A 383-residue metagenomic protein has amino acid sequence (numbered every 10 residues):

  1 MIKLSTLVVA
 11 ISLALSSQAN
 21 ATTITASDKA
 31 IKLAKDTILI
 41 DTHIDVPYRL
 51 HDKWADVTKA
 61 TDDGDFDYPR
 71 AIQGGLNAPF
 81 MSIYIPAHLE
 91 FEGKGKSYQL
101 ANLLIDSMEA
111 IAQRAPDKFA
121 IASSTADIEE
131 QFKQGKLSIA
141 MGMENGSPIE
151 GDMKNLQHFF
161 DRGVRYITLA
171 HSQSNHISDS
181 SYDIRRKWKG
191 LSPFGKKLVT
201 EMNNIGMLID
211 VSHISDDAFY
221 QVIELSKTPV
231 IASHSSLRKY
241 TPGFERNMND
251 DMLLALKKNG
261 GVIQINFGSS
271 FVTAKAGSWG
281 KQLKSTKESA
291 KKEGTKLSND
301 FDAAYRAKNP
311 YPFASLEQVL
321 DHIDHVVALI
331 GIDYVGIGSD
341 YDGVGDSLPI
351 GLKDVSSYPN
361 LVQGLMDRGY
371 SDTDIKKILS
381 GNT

Functional and structural regions predicted by a protein language model:
M1-N20: Gram-negative bacterial Sec-dependent N-terminal signal peptides
A21-W188, R238, P242-T383: N-terminal hydrophobic targeting/anchoring segments and the immediately downstream early-domain regions of hydrolases
D152-L156, A218-K227: Distinct, well-ordered alpha-helical segments
K187-F194, D210-A218, M248: Short, contiguous, pocket-lining structural segments that sit at or immediately flank catalytic/ligand-binding sites
K187-N203, V222-A232, L361: Alpha-helix-loop-beta-strand connector modules within alpha/beta enzyme cores
T200-V211, S215-Q221, M252-K258, H325: Substrate-binding cleft of carbohydrate-active enzyme catalytic domains
S235: Catalytic glutamate of the conserved HExxH
